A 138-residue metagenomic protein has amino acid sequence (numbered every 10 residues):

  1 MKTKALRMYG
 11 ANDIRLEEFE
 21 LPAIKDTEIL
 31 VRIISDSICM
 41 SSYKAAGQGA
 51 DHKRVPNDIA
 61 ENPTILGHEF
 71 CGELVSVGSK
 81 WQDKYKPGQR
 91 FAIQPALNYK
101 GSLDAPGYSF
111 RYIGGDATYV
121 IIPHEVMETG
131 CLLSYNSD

Functional and structural regions predicted by a protein language model:
K2-K4: Extreme N-terminal starter segment of soluble prokaryotic enzymes
R7, R32, E73, I121-P123: Short, well-ordered beta-strand micro-motif
R7-I14: Extracellular beta-rich ligand/substrate-recognition surface
L16-E18, Y119: Well-ordered beta-strand positions in beta-sheet-rich domains
P22-S37, A50-K100, G114: Glycine-rich beta-strand-centered segment in the early N-terminal region that forms part of a ligand/cofactor-binding
S41-G47: Cytochrome P450 core scaffold surrounding the K-helix E-X-X-R motif and the conserved "meander" helix-loop region
L97-D138: NAD(P)H dinucleotide-binding glycine-rich loop of Rossmann-like/cofactor-binding domains, especially the beta1-alpha1
